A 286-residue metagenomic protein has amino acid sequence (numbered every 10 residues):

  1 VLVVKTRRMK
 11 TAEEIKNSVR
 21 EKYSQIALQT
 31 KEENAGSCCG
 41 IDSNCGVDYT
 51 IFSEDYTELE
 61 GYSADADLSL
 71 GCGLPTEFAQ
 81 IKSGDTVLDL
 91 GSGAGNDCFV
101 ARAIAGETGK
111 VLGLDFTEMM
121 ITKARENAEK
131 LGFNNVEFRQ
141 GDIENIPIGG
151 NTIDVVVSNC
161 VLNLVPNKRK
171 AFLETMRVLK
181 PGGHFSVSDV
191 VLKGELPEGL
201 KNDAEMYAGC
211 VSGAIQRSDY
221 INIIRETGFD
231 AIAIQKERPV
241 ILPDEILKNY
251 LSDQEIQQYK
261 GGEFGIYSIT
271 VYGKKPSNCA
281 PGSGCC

Functional and structural regions predicted by a protein language model:
S24-I26, G40, R225-C286: C-terminal lobe and adjacent flexible extensions of AdoMet/dcAdoMet transferase-like proteins
C45-T86, N96-I104: Conserved alpha-helix/loop element of class I SAM-dependent methyltransferases that forms part of the SAM/SAH-binding
S83, E144-V155: A short acidic, Gly/Pro-enriched loop at the edge of an enzyme's catalytic core that lines a small-molecule cofactor
T117-M119: Conserved SAM/SAH-binding beta-strand->alpha-helix loop
A124: Conserved SAM-binding loop
L131-E144: Conserved SAM-binding strand-loop segment of SAM-dependent methyltransferases
R169-H184: A short glycine-rich, Lys/Arg-flanked "PGG" loop and its adjoining helix->strand segment in the class I
V191-V211: Short, glycine-/aromatic-enriched active-site segment of Class I SAM-dependent methyltransferases
